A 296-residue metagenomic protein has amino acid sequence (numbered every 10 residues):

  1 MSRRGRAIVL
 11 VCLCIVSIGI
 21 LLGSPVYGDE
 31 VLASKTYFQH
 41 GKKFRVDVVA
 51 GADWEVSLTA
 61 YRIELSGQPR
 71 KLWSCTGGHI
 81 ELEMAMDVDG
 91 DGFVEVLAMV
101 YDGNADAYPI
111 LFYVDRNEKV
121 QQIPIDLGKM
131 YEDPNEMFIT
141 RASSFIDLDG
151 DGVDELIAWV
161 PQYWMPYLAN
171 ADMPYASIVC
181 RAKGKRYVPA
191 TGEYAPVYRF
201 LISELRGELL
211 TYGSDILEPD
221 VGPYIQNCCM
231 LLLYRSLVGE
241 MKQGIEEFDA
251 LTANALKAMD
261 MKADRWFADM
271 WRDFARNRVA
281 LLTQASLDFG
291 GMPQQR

Functional and structural regions predicted by a protein language model:
M1-C12: Bacterial N-terminal signal peptides that target proteins for export
L10-I20: Bacterial N-terminal signal peptides
Y27-R296: Beta-propeller-forming repeat regions
